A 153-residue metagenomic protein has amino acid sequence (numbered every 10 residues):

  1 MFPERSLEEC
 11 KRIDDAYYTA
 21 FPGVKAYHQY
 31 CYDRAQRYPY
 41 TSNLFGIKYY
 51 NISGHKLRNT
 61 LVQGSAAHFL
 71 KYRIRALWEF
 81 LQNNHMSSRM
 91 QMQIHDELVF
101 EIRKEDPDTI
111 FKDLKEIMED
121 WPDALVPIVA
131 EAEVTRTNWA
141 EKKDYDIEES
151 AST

Functional and structural regions predicted by a protein language model:
M1-T153: Conserved catalytic core of nucleotide polymerization and phosphodiester-bond processing enzymes
